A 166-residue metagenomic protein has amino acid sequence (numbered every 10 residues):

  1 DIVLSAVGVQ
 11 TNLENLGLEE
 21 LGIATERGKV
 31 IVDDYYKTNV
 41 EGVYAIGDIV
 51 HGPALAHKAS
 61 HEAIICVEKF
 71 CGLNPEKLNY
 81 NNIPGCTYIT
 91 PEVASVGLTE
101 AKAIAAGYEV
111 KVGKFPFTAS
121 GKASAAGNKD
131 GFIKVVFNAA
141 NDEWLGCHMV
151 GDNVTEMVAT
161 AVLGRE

Functional and structural regions predicted by a protein language model:
I2-N74: FAD-site-proximal beta/loop scaffold in flavoenzymes
T11, I23, Y36-K37, Y80 (+2 more regions): Generic structural signal for beta-strand residues in well-ordered domains
L16, V30, N82, F115-P116: Proline- and acidic/polar-enriched loop/turn elements at helix boundaries
P53-A56, K77, Y88-V93: Short, surface-exposed loop/turn motifs that are enriched in glycine and acidic residues and include a nearby proline
K58-E62, N79, N153: Short acidic-hydrophobic sequence patches enriched in Asp/Glu that either
C71-G72, I83, Y88-E166: Flexible, glycine-rich terminal cap/loop adjacent to redox cofactors in electron-transfer oxidoreductases
K77-I83: Interdomain boundary/hinge elements
